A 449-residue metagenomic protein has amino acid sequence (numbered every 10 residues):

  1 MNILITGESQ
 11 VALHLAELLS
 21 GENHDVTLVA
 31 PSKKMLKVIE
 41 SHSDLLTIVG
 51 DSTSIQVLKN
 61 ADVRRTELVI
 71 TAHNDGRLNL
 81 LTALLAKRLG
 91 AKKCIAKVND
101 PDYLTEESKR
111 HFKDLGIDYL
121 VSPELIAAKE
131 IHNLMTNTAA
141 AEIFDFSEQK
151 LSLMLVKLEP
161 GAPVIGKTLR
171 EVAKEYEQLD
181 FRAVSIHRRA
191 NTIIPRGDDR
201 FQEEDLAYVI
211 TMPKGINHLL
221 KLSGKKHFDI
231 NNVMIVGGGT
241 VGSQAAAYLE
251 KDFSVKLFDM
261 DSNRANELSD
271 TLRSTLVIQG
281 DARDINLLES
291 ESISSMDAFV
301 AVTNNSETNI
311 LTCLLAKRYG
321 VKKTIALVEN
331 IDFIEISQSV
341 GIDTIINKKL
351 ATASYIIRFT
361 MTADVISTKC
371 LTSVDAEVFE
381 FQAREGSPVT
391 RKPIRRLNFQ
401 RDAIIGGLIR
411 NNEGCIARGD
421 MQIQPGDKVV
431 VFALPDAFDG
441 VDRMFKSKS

Functional and structural regions predicted by a protein language model:
M1-S449: Cytosolic regulatory regions of ion transport systems
